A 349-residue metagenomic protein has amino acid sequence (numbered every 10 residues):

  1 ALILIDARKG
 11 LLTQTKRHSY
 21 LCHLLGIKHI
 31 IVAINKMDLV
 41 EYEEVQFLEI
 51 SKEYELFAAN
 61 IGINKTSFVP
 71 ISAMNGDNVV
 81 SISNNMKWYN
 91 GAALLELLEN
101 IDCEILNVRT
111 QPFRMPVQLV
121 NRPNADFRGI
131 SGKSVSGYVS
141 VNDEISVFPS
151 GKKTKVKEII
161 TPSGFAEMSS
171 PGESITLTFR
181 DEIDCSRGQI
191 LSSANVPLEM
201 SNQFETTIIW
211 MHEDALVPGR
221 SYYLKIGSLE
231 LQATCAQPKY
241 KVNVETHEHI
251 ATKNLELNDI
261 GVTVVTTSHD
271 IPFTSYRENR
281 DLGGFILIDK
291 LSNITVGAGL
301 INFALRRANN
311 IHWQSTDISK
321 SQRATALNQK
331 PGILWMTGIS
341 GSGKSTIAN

Functional and structural regions predicted by a protein language model:
A1-S19, L25-L48: Conserved Switch II/interswitch segment of TRAFAC-class P-loop GTPases
L2, C22, N35, Y54 (+6 more regions): Residue-level signature of catalytic and energy-coupling elements of molecular machines, predominantly ATP/GTP-dependent
I3, T13-Y20, V45-A59, E96-E99 (+3 more regions): Solvent-exposed alpha-helical segments within well-ordered globular domains of core cellular machineries
D6-G10, N35-L39, I61, I71-M74 (+3 more regions): Short, ordered loop/turn segments at secondary-structure junctions
K28, V40-P112: Canonical P-loop GTPase G-domain recognition
T110-S131: Surface-exposed, polar/charged interaction patches used for macromolecular assembly or partner binding
N124-N328: C-terminal effector/interaction modules appended to NTPase cores
A324-N349: Walker A (P-loop) phosphate-binding motif
